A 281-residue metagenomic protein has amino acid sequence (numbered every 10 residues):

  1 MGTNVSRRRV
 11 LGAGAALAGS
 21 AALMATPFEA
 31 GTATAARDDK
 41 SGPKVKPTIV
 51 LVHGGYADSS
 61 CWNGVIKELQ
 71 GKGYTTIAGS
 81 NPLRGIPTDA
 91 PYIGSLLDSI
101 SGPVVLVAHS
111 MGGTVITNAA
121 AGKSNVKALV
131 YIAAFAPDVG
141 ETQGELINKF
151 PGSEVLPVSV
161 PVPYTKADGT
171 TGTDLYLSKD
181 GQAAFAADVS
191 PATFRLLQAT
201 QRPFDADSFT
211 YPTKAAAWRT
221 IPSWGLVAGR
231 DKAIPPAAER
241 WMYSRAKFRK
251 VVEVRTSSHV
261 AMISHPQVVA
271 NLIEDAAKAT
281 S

Functional and structural regions predicted by a protein language model:
G2-T3, R9-E29: N-terminal export signals
A25-K46: C-terminal segment of N-terminal export signals and the immediately downstream linker at the start of the mature
V45-I86: Conserved HGGG/HGGXW glycine-rich cap/lid loop of the alpha/beta-hydrolase fold
A108, G112, I116: Gly/Ala-rich beta-loop-alpha elbow adjacent to hydrolase catalytic centers
N125, Y131-T165: Flexible "cap/lid" loop of the alpha/beta hydrolase fold
G225-V227: Short beta-strand/loop motif that positions the catalytic acidic residue of the alpha/beta-hydrolase fold
G229-R255: Conserved loop-alpha-helix segment in the C-terminal half of the alpha/beta-hydrolase fold that carries the catalytic
R255-S281: Catalytic active-site module of serine/aspartate enzymes centered on a nucleophile-bearing elbow/loop
